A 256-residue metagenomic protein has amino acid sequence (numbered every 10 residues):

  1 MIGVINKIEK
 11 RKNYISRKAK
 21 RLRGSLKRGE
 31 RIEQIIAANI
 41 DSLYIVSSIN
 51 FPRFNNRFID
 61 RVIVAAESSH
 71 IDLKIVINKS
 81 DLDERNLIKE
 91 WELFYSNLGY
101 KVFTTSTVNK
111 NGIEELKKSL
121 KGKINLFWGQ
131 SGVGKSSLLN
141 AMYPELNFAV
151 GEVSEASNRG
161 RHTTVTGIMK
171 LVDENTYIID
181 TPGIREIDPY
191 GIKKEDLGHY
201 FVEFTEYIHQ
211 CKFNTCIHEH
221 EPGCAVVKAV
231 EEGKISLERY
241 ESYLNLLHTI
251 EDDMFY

Functional and structural regions predicted by a protein language model:
I2-V4, R31-S42, I49-I71: Switch/coupling subdomain of P-loop NTPase systems
K7-I36, D41-S42, D72-L73, S80 (+1 more regions): Helix-rich effector regions associated with P-loop NTPase G domains
N39-S47, S69-S80, G99-S106: Conserved beta-strand/loop subsegment of P-loop NTPase cores
N55-N56, E84-K89, D188-G191: Conserved ATPase-coupling elements of RecA-like P-loop NTPase cores
V64-D72, F94-N97, E206: Arginine/glycine-rich "motif VI" loop of SF2 helicases in the C-terminal RecA-like domain
D81-V133: Canonical P-loop GTPase G-domain recognition
S131, S136-S137, A141: Walker A/P-loop
